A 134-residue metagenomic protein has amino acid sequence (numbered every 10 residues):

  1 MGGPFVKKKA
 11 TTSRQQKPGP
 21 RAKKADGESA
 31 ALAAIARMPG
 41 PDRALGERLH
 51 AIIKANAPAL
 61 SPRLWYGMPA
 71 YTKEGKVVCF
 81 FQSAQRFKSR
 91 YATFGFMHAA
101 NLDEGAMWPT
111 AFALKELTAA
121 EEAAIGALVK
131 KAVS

Functional and structural regions predicted by a protein language model:
M1-S134: Charge-dense, helix-prone N-terminal extensions
